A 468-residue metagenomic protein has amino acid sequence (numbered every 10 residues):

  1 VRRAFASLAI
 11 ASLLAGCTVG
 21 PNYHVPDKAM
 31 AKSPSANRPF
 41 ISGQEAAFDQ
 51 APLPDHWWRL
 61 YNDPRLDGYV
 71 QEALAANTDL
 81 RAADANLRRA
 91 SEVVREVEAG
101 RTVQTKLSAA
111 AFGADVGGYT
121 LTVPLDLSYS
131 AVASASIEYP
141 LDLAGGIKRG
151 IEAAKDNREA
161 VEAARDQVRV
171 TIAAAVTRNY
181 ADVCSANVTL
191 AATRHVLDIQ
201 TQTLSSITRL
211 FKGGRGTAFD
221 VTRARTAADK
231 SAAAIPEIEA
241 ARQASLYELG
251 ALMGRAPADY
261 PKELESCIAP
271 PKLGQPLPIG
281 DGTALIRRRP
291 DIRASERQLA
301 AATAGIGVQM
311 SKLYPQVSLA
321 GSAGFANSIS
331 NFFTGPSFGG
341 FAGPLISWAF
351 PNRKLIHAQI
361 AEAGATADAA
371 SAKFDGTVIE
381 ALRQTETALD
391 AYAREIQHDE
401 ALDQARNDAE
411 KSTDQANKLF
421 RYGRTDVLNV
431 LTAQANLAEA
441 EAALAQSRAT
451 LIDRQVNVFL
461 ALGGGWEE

Functional and structural regions predicted by a protein language model:
R3-A75, K155, E239-R287, R293 (+1 more regions): Terminal intrinsically disordered/low-complexity segments used for targeting and assembly
T18, L66-G68, A82, S130-V132 (+5 more regions): Transmembrane beta-barrel architecture of outer-membrane proteins
A46-F48, P52-Y61, A110-S136, D259-P278 (+3 more regions): Small/polar, glycine/serine/threonine/aspartate-rich low-complexity segments that form flexible
E72-R81, R88-Q104, S134-E152, A163-V170 (+8 more regions): A glycine-/polar-enriched beta->alpha junction
A76-N77, G213, R288, Y422: Charged, alpha-helical scaffolding/interaction elements associated with membrane systems
A82-V97, V168, I172-R209, T226-K230 (+4 more regions): Amphipathic alpha-helical coiled-coil segments
K212-A241, A443: Repeat-solenoid scaffold signature
I238, P290-D291, A370, S447: Metallo-beta-lactamase
